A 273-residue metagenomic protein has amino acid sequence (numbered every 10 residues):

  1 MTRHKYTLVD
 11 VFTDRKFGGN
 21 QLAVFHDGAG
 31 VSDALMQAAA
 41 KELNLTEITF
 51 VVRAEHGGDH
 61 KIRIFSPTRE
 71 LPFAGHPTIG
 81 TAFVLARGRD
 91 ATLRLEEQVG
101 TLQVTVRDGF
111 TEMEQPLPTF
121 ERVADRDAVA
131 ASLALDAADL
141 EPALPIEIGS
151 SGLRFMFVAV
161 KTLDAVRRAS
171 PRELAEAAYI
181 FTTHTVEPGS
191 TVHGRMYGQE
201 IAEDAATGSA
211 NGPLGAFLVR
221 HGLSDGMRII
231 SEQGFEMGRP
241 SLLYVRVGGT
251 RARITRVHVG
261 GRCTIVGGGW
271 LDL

Functional and structural regions predicted by a protein language model:
M1-F73, I79-L273: Active-site proximal loop and beta-alpha junction motif in alpha/beta enzyme cores
